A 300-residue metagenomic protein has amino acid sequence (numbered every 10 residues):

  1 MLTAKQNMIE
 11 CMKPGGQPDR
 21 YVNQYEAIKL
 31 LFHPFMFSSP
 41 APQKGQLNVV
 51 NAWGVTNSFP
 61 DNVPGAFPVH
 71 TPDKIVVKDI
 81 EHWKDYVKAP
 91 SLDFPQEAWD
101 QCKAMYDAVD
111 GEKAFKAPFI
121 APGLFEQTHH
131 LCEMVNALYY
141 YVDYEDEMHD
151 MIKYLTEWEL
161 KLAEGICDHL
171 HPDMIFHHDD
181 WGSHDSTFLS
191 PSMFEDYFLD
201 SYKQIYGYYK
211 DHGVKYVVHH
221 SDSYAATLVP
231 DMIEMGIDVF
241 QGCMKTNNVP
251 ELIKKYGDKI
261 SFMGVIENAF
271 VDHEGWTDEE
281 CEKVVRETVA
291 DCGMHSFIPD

Functional and structural regions predicted by a protein language model:
M1-I28, V50, K88-D300: Active-site loop segments of alpha/beta catalytic cores
G16-S58: N-terminal accessory/capping or targeting/presequence segment of soluble
P34-S38, D61-G65, V69-P72, H130 (+1 more regions): Short aromatic-enriched loop/helix-cap "lid" or pocket-rim segments at secondary-structure transitions that line
L47-A98, A108-A117: A contiguous, low-structure linker/loop signature
